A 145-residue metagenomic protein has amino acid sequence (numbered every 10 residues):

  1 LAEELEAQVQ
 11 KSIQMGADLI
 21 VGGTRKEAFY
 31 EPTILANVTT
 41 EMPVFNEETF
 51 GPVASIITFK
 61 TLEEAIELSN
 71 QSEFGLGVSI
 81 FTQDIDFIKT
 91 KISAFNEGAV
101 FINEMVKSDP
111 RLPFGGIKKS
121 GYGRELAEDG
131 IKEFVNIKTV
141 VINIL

Functional and structural regions predicted by a protein language model:
L1-E6: Short beta-strand to alpha-helix junction loop
A7-G16: Helical element adjacent to the flavin cofactor pocket in flavoenzyme catalytic cores
M15, K26-L145: Conserved C-terminal structural/oligomerization subdomain of aldehyde/semialdehyde dehydrogenase
D18-G23: Diglycine-centered glycine-rich loop/turn motifs
